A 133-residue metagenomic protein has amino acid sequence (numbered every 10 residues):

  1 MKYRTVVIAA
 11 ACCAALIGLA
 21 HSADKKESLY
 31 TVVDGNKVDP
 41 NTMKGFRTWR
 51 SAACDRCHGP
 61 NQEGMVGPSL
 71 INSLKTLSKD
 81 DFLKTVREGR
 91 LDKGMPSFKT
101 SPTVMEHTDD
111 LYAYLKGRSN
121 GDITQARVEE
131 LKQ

Functional and structural regions predicted by a protein language model:
M1-I8: Bacterial N-terminal signal peptides that target proteins for export
A9-A15: Bacterial N-terminal signal peptides
A15-L16, C57: General secretory precursor processing signal
I17-S22: N-terminal signal peptide c-region/cleavage motif recognized by signal peptidases
A23-P40, S51-A52, K93-Q133: Flexible coil segments in periplasmic/lumen-exposed cytochrome c-class electron-transfer proteins
N36, P40-F46, G59-T100: Gly/Gly-Pro-rich "capping" loops immediately C-terminal to redox-active cysteine motifs in periplasmic/lumenal
G45, S51-P60, F82, L111-L115: The canonical Cys-X-X-Cys-His
